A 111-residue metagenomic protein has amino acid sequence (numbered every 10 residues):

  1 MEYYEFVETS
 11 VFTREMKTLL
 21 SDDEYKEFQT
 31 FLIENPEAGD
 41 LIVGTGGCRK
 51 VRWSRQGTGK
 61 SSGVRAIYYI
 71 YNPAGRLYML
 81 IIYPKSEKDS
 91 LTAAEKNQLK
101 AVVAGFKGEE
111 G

Functional and structural regions predicted by a protein language model:
M1-D23: Arg/Lys-rich, positively charged N-terminal/basic patches that mediate binding to nucleic acids
E2, E27, E34, G47 (+2 more regions): Sequence/structural signature of beta-propeller domains
E8, E24, F28, G47 (+3 more regions): Amphipathic alpha-helical interface surfaces
V11, L20-D40: Compact soluble domain cores
V11-T13, D22, T45-C48, K96-N97 (+1 more regions): Membrane-topology and secretion signals of cell-surface/extracellular proteins
E15, F31, V102-G105: Residues that form generic nucleotide/phosphate-binding pockets
A38-I82, E87: Basic/aromatic recognition patch in beta-strand/loop cores that engages polyanionic ligands
I70-G111: Enriched for short, Lys/Arg-rich terminal
